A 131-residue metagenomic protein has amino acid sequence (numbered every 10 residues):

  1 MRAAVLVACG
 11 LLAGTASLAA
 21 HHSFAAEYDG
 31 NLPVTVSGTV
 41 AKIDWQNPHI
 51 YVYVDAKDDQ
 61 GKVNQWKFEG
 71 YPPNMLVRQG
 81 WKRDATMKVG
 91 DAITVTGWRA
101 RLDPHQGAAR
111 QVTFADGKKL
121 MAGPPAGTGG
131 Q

Functional and structural regions predicted by a protein language model:
A4-A16: Bacterial N-terminal signal peptides
A19-V34: Short boundary/loop segments of OB/S1/cold-shock single-stranded nucleic-acid-binding domains
V36-V40: Conserved hydrophobic positions within beta-strands
Q46-K57: Short aromatic-glycine-enriched beta-strand elements
K62-N74: Short, basic/aromatic beta-hairpin or loop at an interaction surface
R78-V95: Short nucleic-acid-contacting surface segments enriched for D/E, G, S/T with interspersed K/R
A100-P124: OB-fold/S1-family single-stranded nucleic acid-binding modules
T128-Q131: Glycine- and charge-enriched low-complexity intrinsically disordered segments
